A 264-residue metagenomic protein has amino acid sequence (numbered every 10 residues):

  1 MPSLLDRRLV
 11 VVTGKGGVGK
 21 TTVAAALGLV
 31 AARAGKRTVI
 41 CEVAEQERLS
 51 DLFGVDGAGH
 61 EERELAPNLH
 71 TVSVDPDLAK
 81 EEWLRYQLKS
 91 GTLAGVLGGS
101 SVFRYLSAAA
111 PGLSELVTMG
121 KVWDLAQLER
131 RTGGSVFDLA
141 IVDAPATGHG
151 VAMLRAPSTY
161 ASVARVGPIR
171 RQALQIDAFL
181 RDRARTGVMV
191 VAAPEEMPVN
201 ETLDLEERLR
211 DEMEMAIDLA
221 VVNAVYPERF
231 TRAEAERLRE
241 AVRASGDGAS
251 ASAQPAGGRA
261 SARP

Functional and structural regions predicted by a protein language model:
M1-R7: Phosphate-binding P-loop
P2, V18, T22-A26, R33-A34 (+4 more regions): Conserved catalytic-core segment of NTP-binding enzymes
R8, P67-H70, D138: A generic secondary-structure signal marking the coil-to-beta-strand transition
G14: The Walker A (P-loop) glycine that initiates the GxxxxGKT/S ATP-binding motif of P-loop NTPases
L29-G99: N-terminal phosphate/diphosphate-binding loop that engages ATP/GTP or pyrophosphate donors across diverse enzyme folds
D77-E81, R104-S114, Y160-P168: Flexible beta-alpha connector loops of hexameric P-loop NTPases
R85-A126: ATP-hydrolysis module of ASCE/P-loop NTPase motor domains, specifically the Walker B Asp-Glu catalytic pair
